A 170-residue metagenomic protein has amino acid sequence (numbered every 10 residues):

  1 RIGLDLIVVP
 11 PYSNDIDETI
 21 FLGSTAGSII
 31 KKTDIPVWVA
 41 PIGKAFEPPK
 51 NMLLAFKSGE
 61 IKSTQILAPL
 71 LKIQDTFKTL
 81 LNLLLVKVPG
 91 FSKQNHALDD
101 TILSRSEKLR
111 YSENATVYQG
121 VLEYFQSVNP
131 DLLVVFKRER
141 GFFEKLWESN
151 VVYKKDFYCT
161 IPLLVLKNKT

Functional and structural regions predicted by a protein language model:
R1-A45, Q126-T170: Gly/Ser-rich helix-loop-strand patches that form or flank binding pockets for ribonucleotide-derived cofactors
D15-I16, S58-I61, L109-E113, G141: Short, flexible loop segments at the rims of nucleotide/cofactor-binding pockets, characterized by
T19, S63, N114-A115, K145: A conditional alpha-helix N-cap/helix-loop micro-motif detector
F21, S28-T33, G43-L84, G90-S106 (+2 more regions): Short acidic/Ser/Thr-enriched loop-to-helix initiation segments
T25, K93-Q94, T116-L122, N150-V151: Short acidic active-site motifs
E60-L71, E113, R138, P162-L166: Short, basic, helix/turn surface patches
V86-V88, K108-T116: Short beta->alpha junction loops
